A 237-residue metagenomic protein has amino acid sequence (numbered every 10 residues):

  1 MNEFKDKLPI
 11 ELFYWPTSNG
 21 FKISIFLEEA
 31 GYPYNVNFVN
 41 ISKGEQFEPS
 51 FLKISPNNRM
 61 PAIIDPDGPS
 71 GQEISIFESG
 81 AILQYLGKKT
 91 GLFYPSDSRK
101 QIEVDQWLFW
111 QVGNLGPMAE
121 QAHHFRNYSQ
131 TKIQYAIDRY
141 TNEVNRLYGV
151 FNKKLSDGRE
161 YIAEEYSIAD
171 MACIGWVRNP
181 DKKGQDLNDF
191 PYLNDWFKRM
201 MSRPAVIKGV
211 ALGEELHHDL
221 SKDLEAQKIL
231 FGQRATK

Functional and structural regions predicted by a protein language model:
M1-D138, N142, Q227: GST-like domain detector, emphasizing the conserved glutathione-binding G-site in the N-terminal thioredoxin-like
L12-Y14, F38, A172-G175, A211: Short beta-strand segments
F26, G87, W176-V177, V210: Active-site-flanking alpha-helical
N40, I168, G213-L216: Short, solvent-exposed turn/loop segments enriched in Gly/Ser/Thr/Pro and often Arg
K53, S202, A211-L212: Phosphate-coordinating loops and pocket residues in cytosolic domains that bind phosphorylated ligands
Q111-P204: GST-like fold's C-terminal all-alpha helical module
G213-K237: Acidic/histidine-enriched, glycine/proline-rich intrinsically disordered or flexible terminal extensions
